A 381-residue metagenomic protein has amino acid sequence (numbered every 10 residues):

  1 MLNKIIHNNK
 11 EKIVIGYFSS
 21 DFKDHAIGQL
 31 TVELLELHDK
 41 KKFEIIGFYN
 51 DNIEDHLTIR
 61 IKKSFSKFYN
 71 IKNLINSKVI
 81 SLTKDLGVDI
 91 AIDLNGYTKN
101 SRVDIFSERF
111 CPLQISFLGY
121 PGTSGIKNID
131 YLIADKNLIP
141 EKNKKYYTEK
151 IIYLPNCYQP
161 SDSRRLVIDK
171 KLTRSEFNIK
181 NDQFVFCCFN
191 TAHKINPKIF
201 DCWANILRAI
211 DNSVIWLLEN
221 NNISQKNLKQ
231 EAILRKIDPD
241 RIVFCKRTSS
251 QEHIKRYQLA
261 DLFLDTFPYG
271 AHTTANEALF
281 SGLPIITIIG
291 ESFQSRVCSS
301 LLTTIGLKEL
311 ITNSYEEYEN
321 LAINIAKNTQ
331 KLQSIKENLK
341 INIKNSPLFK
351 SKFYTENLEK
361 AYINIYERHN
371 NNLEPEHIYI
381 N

Functional and structural regions predicted by a protein language model:
M1-N178, T191, D201, Q230-K236 (+6 more regions): Alpha-helical solenoid repeat scaffolds of the TPR/TPR-like class and their adjacent stem/linker regions that mediate
E11-V14, K180-C187, S213-V214: Charged active-site motifs of nucleotide-sugar-dependent glycosyltransferases
K42-I46, A204-L234, P239: A conserved nucleotide-sugar
N95, D265-A271, I289: Short Ser/Thr-rich beta->loop micro-motif in glycosyltransferases that lines and helps position the nucleotide-sugar
I105, I206, E277, L301: Hydrophobic/aromatic ligand-binding patch that stacks against planar heteroaromatic rings of cofactors or nucleotides
L264, A278: Donor-sugar nucleotide-binding helix/loop cap in glycosyltransferases
L279-F280, P284, T303: Short alpha-helix at the nucleotide-sugar/activated-sugar donor binding site of glycosyltransferases and closely
S295-G306, I311: Short acidic/histidine- and often glycine-rich active-site loop of Leloir-type glycosyltransferases that engages
